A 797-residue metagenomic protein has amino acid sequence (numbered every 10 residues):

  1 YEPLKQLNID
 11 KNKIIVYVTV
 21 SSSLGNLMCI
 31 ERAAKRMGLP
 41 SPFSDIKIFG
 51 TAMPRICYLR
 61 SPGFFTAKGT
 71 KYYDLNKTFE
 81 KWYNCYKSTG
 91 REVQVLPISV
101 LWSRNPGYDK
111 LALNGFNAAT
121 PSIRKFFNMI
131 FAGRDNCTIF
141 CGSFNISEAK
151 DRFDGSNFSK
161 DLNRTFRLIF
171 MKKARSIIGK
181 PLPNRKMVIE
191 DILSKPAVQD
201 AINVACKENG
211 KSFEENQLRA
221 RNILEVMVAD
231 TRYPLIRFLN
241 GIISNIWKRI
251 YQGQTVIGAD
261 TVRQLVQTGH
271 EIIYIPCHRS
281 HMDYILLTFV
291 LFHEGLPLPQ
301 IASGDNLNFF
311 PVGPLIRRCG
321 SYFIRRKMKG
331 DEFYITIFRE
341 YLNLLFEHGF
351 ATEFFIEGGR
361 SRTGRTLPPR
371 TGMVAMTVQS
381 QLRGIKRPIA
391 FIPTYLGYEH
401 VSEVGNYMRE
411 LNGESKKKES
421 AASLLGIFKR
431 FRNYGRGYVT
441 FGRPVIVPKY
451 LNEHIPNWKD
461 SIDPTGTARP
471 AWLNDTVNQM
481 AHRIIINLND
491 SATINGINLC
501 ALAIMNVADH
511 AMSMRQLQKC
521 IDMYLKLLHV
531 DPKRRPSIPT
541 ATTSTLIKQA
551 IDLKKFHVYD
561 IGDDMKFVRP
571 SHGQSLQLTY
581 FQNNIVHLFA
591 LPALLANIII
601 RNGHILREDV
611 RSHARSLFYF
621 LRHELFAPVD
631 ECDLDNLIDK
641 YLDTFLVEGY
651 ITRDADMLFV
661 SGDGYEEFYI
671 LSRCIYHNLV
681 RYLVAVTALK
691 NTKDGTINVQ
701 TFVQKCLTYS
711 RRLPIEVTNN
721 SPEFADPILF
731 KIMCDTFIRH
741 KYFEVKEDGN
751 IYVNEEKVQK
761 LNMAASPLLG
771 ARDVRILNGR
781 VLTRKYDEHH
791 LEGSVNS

Functional and structural regions predicted by a protein language model:
Y1-S797: Membrane-interfacial terminal anchoring regions of lipid-handling membrane enzymes
